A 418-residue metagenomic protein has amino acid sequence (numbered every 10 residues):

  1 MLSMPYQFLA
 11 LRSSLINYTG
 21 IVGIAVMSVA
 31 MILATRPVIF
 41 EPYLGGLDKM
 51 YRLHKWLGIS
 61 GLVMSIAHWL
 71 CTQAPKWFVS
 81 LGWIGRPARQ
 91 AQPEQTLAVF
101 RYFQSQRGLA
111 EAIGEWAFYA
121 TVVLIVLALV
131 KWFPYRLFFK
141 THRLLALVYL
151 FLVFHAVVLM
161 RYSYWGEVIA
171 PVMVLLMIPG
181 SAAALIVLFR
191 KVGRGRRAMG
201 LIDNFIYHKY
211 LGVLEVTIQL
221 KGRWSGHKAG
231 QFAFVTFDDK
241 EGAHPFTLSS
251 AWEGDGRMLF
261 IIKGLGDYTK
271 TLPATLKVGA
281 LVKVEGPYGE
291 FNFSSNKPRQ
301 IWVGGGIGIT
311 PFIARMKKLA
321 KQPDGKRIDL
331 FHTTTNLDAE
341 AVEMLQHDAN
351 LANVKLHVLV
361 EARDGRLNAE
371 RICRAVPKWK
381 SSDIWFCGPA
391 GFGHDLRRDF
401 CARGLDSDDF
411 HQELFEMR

Functional and structural regions predicted by a protein language model:
M1-A184: Membrane-embedded alpha-helical bundles of multi-pass integral membrane proteins
H54, H142, G230, G308 (+1 more regions): Short, conserved phosphate/pyrophosphate- and ester-handling motifs at nucleotide-, phospho-/glycolipid
F151-F154, D255, D267-L276, R327-R418: Reductase modules of NAD(P)H-dependent flavoproteins
M160-I169, F189-M199: A cytosolic-side transmembrane-helix exit/cap motif
R190-K283, A320, K326-D329, T333-N336 (+2 more regions): Ferredoxin-reductase
G286-N296: A short, basic/flexible loop-to-alpha-helix module at the beginning of a structural domain
I309-P323: Histidine-anchored nucleotide/phosphate-binding helix
